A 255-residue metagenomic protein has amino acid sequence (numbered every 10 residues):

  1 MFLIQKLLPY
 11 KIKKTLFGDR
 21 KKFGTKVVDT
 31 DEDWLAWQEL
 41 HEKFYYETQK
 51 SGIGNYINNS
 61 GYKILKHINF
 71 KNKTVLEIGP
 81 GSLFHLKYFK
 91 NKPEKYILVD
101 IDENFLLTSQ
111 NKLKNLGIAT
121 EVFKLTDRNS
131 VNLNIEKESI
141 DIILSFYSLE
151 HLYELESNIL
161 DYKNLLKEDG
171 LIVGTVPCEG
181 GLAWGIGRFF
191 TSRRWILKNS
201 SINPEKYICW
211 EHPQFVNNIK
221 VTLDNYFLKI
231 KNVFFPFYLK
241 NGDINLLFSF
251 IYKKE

Functional and structural regions predicted by a protein language model:
K6-E32, E47-T48, Y153-K163, L171-E255: S-adenosyl-L-methionine-dependent methyltransferase catalytic module, highlighting the catalytic core
W34-Y46: S-adenosyl-L-methionine
E42, Q110, G187: A short local structural element in Rossmann-fold oxidoreductases
Y46-Y62: Conserved SAM-binding loop and adjacent beta-strand
I53-N55, S130-N132, Y238-N241: A short acidic, often aromatic-flanked loop/helix-cap motif at beta-alpha or helix-coil junctions that lines enzyme
Y62-W184, S249-K254: Conserved SAM-binding loop
